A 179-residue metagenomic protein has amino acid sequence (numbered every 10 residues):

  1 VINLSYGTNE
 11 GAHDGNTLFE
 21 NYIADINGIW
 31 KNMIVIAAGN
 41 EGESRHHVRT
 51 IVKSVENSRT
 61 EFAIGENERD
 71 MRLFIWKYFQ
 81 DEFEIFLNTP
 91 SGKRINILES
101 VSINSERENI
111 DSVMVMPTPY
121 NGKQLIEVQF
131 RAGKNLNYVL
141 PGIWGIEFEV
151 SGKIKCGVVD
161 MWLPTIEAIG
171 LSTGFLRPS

Functional and structural regions predicted by a protein language model:
V1-S179: Loop-rich non-cytosolic ectodomains and luminal regions
